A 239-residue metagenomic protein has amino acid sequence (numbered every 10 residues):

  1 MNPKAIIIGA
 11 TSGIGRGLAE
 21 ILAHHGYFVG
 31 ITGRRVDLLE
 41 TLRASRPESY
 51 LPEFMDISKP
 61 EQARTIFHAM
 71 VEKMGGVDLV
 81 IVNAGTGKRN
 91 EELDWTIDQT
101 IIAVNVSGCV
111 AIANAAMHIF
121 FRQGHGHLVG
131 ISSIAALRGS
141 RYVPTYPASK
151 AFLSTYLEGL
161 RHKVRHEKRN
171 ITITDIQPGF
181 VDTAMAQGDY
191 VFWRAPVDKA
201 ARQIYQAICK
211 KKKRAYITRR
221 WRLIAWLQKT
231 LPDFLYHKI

Functional and structural regions predicted by a protein language model:
T11-S12: Conserved glycine-rich cofactor-binding loop
H25-L42: Conserved glycine-rich Rossmann-like NAD(P)H-binding loop of the short-chain dehydrogenase/reductase
N83-K88: Conserved NAD(P)H cofactor-binding loop of Rossmann-fold oxidoreductase domains
N90-A103: Short alpha-helical oligomerization interface
A113, S149: Active-site helix of classical SDR
S133: Residue(s) in the substrate-gating loop at a strand-loop-helix junction that position the organic substrate next
D175, Q187-A225: C-terminal helical subdomain
